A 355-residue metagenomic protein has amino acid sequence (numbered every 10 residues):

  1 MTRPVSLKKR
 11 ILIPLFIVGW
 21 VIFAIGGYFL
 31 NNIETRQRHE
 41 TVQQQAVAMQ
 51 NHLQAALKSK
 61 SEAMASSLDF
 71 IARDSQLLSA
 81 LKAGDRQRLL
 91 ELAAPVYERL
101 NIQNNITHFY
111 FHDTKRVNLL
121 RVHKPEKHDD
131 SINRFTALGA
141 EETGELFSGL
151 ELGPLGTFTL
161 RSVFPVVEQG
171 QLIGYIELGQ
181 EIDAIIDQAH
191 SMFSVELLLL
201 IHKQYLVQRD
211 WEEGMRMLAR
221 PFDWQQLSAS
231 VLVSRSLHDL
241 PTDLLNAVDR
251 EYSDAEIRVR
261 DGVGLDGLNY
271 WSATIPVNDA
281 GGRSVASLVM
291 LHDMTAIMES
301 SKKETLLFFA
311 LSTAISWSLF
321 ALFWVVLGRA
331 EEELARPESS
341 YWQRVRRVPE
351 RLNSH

Functional and structural regions predicted by a protein language model:
M1-V21, E332-S354: Positive-inside N-terminal membrane-insertion signal
L7-L12, V18-Q87, E98-T107, E145-L146 (+2 more regions): Juxtamembrane extracytoplasmic/periplasmic/luminal helical "stalk" adjacent to the first N-terminal
P14, F23-N32, L306-E331: Cytosolic-side ends of inner-membrane transmembrane helices, especially those that anchor bacterial signal-transduction
D69, H108-K115, L197-Q204: Short hydrophobic alpha-helical segments used for membrane anchoring or interfacial signaling
E98-Q180, D187-A189, V259, V263-L265: Extracytoplasmic/periplasmic ligand-binding sensor regions of membrane-associated signaling proteins
G174-Q180, S272-M298: Short, hydrophobic beta-strand elements of compact beta-sandwich sensory domains
A184-D266: Intrinsic low-complexity, intrinsically disordered coil/linker regions enriched in small/polar and charged residues
H292-S312: Membrane-interface helix-start motif
